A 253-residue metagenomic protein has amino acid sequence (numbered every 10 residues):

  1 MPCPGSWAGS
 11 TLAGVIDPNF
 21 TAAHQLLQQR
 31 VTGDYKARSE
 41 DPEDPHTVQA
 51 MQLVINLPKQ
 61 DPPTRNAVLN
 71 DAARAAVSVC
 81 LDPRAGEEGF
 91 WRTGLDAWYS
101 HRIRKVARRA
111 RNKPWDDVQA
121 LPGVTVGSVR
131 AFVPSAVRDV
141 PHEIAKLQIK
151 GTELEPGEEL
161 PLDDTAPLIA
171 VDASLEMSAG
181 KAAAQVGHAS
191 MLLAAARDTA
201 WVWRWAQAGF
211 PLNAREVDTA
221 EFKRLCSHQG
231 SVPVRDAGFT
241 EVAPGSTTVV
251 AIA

Functional and structural regions predicted by a protein language model:
C3-L212, V217-A253: Positively charged, small/polar-rich N-terminal and surface patches that mediate targeting and assembly and bind
